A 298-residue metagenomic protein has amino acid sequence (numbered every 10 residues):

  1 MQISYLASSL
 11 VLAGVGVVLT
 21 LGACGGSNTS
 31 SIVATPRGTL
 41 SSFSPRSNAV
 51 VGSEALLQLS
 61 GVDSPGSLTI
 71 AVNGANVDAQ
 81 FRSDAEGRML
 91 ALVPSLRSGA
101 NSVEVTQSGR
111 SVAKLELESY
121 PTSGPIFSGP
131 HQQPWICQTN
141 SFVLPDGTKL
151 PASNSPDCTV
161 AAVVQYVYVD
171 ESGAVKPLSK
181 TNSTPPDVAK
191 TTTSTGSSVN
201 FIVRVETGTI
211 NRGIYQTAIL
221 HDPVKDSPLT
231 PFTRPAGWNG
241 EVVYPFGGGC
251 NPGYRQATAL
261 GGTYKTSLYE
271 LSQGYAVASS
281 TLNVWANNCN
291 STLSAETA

Functional and structural regions predicted by a protein language model:
M1-V11: Bacterial N-terminal signal peptides that target proteins for export
T20-A23: C-terminal motif of bacterial Sec signal peptides marking the signal peptidase cleavage site
N28-W238: Catalytic-loop region of hydrolases
P223, E241-V242, L271-T281: A fold-wide structural signal in alpha/beta-hydrolase
N239-G248: Short beta-strand element of the alpha/beta-hydrolase
G248-G253, V277, N283-N287: Solvent-exposed loop/turn segments at secondary-structure junctions within structured extracellular/periplasmic domains
L260-Y275: Short amphipathic alpha-helix adjacent to the substrate-entry channel of hydrolases
T292-A298: Alpha/beta-hydrolase active-site loop
